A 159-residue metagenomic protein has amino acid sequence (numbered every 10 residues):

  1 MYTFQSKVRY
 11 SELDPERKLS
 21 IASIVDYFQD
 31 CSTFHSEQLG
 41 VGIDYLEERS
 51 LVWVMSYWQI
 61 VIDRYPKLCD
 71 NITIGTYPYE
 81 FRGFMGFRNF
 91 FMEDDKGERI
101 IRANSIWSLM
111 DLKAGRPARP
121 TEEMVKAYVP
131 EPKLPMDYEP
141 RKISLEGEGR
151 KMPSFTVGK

Functional and structural regions predicted by a protein language model:
M1-M55, R102-N104, D111-K159: Hot-dog-fold acyl-thioester-processing enzymes
Y10, N89-M92, W107: Generic short beta-strand
Q59-D95: Hydrophobic beta-sheet segments that form the core/acyl-binding groove of ACP/CoA-dependent acyl-chain-processing
I60, S105-W107: GNAT/GCN5-related N-acetyltransferase fold signature
G97-R99: Residue-level signal for glycine
